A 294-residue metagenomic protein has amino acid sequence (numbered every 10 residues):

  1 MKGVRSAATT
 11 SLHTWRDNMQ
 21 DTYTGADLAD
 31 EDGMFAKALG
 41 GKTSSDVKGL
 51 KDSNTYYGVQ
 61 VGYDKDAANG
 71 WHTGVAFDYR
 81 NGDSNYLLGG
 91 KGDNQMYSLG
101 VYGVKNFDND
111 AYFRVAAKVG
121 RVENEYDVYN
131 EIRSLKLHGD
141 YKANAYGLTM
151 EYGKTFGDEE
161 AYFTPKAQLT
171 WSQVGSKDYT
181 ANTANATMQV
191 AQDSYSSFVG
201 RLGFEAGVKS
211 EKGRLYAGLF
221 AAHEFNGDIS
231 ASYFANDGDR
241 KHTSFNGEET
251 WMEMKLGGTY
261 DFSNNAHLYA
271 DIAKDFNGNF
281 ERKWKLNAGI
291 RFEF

Functional and structural regions predicted by a protein language model:
M1-Y162, A273, G278: Outer membrane beta-barrel translocator domains of Type V secretion systems
M34-A36, T73-V75, L99, F113-V115 (+7 more regions): Transmembrane beta-strands of outer-membrane beta-barrel proteins
K48-T55, G89, E123-K142, G175-S196 (+1 more regions): Solvent-exposed, glycine/polar-rich loop segments of beta-barrel outer-membrane systems
V61-K65, V101-K105, A117, L148-K154 (+5 more regions): Residues on the lipid-exposed face of transmembrane beta-strands in outer-membrane beta-barrel proteins
D108, G157-E159, A184, G207-E211 (+1 more regions): Short strand-coil-strand connectors
E123, K154-F156, L169-G175, S210: Short, well-ordered alpha-helical segments in soluble proteins
E159-T164, V174-D178, E211-L215: Short, structured loop/turn "capping" segments at alpha-beta junctions
V190-F294: Outer membrane beta-barrel transmembrane domains
